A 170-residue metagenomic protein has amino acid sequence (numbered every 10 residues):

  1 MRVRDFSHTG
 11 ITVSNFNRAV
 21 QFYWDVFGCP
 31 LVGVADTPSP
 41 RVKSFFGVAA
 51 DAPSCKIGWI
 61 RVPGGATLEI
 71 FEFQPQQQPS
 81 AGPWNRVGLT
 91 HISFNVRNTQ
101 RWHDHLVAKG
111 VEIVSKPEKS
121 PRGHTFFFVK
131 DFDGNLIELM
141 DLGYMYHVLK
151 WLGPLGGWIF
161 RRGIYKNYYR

Functional and structural regions predicted by a protein language model:
D5-T9, G88-T90: Short amphipathic alpha-helical segments
T12-G64: Core segments of cupin and vicinal oxygen chelate
S14-N17, G33, V62-L68, E72-L136 (+1 more regions): Vicinal oxygen chelate
S39, P75, P121, G143-Y146: A short acidic/small-residue loop/turn micro-motif
P40-F45, Q76-A81, V148: A short, acidic/glycine-rich surface segment
Y144-I159: A short, polar/charged loop-to-alpha-helix boundary motif
